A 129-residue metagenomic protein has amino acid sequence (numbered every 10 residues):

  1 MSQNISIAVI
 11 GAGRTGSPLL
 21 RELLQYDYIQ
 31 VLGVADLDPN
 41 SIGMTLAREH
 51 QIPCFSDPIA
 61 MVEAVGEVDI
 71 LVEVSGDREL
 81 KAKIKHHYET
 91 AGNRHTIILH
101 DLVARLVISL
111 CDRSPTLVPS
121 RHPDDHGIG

Functional and structural regions predicted by a protein language model:
Q3-R21: Glycine-rich adenosine-cofactor-binding loop
S6, Q30-G33, V68-L71: Short active-site oxyanion
A12, D36, E73: Glycine- and other small-residue-rich loops at beta-strand/loop junctions that grip anionic moieties
R21-Q25, H86: Short, well-ordered alpha-helices that flank and scaffold nucleotide-derived cofactor binding pockets
Y26-H50: NAD(P)-binding Rossmann-fold cofactor-contacting core
G43, R78-I128: Rossmann-fold NAD(P)-binding glycine/threonine-rich loop
P53-M61, I98: Short acidic-hydrophobic, aromatic-tinged amphipathic segments that line or gate anion-handling sites
A60-K81, H95: Rossmann-like NAD(P)-binding element
